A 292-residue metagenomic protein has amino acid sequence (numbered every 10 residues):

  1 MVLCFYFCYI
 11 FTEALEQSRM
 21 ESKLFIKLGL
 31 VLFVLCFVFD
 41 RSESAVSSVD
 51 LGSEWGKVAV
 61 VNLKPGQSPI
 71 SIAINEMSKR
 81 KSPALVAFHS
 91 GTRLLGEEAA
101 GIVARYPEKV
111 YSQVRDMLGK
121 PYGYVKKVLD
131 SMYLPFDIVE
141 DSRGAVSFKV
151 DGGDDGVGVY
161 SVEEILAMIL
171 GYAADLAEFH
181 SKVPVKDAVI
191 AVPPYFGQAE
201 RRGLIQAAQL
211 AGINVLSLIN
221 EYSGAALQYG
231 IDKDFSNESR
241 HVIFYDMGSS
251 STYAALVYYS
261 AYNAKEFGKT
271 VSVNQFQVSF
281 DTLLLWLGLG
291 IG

Functional and structural regions predicted by a protein language model:
Y9, A14-L129, D137-E140, D154-V159 (+3 more regions): Oxyanion-binding/catalytic loops of NTP- or PPi-dependent enzymes
G144-D155: Inter-lobe coupling/hinge region of RecA-like P-loop helicase motors
